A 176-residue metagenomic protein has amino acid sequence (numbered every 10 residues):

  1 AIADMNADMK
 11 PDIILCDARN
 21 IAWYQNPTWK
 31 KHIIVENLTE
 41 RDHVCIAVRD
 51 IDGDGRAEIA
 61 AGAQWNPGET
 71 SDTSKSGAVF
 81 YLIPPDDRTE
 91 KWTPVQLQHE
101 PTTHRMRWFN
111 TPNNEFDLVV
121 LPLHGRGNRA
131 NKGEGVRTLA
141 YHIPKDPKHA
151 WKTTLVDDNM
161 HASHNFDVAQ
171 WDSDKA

Functional and structural regions predicted by a protein language model:
A1-A176: Beta-propeller-forming repeat regions
